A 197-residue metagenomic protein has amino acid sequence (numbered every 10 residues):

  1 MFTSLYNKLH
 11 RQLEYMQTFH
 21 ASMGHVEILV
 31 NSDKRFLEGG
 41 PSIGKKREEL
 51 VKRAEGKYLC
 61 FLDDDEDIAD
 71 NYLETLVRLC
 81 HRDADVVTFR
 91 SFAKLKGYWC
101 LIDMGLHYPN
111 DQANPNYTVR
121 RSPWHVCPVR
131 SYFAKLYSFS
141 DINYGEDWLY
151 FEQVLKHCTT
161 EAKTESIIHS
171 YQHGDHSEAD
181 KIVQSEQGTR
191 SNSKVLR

Functional and structural regions predicted by a protein language model:
M1-H20: Short, well-formed alpha-helical segments that are part of the catalytic scaffolds of diverse glycosyltransferases
L37-A54: Glycine-rich, basic loop-to-helix element that forms the pyrophosphate-binding segment of sugar-nucleotide handling
L59: Short aromatic/hydrophobic "clamp" motif used to bind/position activated sugar donors
E66-L79: Acidic donor-binding/catalytic loop of UDP-sugar-dependent glycosyltransferases, especially processive GT2
V87-L101: Short beta-strand-to-loop element that shapes/binds the nucleotide-sugar donor at the catalytic cleft/hinge
K94, P109-V129: A recurrent flexible, glycine/aromatic-enriched loop bordering the glycosyltransferase active site that acts as
Y144-Y150: Acidic donor-binding loop at a coil-to-helix junction in glycosyltransferase catalytic cores that engages
T164-L196: Active-site donor/metal-binding and catalytic loop motifs of nucleotide-sugar-dependent glycosylation enzymes
